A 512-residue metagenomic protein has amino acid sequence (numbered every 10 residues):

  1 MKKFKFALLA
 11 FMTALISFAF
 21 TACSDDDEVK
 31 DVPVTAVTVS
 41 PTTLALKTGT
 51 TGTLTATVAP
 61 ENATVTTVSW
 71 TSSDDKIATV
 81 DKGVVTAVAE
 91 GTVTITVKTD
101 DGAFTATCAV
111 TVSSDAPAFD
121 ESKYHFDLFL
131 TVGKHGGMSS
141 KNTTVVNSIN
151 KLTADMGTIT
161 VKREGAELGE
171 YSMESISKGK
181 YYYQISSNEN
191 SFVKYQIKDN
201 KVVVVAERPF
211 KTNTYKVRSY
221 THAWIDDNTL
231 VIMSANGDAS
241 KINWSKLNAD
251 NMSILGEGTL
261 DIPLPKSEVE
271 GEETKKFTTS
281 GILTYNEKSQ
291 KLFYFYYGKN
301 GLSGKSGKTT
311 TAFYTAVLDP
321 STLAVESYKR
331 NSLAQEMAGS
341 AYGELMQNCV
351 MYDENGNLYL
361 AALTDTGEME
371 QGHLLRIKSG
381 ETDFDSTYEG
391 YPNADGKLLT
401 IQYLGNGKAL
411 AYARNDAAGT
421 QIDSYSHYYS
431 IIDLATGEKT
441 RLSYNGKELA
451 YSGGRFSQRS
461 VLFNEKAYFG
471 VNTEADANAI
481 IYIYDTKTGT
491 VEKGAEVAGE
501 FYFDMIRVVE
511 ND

Functional and structural regions predicted by a protein language model:
F18-A22: C-terminal motif of bacterial Sec signal peptides marking the signal peptidase cleavage site
S24-A116: Extracytoplasmic soluble-region selector
S139-N251: Post-signal peptide N-terminal segment of secreted/secretory-pathway proteins
T143-K151, K241-S253, G307-A324, Q371-E381 (+2 more regions): Beta-propeller blade signature
A154-G165, V202-N213, S253-G271, V325-A334 (+3 more regions): Beta-propeller fold detector
G165-K178, T212-A223, K266-V269, K275-T284 (+4 more regions): Repeated scaffold domains used in trafficking and secretory/extracellular systems, primarily beta-propellers
V269-A417: Acidic, serine/threonine- and glycine-rich low-complexity intrinsically disordered segments that serve as flexible
E381-A477: Intrinsically disordered, low-complexity segments enriched in Gly and acidic/Ser/Thr residues that form flexible
